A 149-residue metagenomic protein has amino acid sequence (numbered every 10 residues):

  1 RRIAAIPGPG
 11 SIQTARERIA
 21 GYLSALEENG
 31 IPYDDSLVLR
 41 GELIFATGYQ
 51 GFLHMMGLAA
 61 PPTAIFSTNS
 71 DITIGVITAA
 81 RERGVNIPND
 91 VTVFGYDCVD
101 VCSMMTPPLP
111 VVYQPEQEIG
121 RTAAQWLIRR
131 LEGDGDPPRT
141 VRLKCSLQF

Functional and structural regions predicted by a protein language model:
R1-F149: Bacterial carbohydrate/catabolite-sensing allosteric modules
